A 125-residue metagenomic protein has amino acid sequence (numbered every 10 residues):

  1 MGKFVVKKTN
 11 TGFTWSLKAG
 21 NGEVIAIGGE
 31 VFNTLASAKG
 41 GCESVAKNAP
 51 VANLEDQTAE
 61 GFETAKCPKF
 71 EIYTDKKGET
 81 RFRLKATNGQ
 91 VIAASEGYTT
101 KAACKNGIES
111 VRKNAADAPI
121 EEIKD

Functional and structural regions predicted by a protein language model:
M1-G2, N10, A46-K76, I120-D125: Intrinsic disorder/low-complexity detector
K3-T9, F13-F32, G41-S44, K69-T99 (+1 more regions): A structural feature that tracks compact, well-ordered secondary-structure segments with a strong bias toward
E23-A26, A36, E43-S44, V51-L54 (+3 more regions): Mobile acidic interaction elements
N33-S37, Q57-F62, T100-A103, D125: Short amphipathic alpha-helical linker/capping segments at the junctions of internal repeats and modular domains
G107-K113, E122-D125: A short, terminal or domain-edge coil/loop segment
